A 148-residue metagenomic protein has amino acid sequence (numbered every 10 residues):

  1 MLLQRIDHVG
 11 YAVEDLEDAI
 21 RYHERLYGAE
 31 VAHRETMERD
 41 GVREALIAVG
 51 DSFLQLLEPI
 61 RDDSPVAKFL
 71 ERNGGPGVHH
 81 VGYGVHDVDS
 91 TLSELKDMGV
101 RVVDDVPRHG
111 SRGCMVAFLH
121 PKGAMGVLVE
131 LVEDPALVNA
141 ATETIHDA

Functional and structural regions predicted by a protein language model:
M1-L2, A45-A48, L54-Q55, L92-A148: Vicinal oxygen chelate
M1-V42, V49, S64: Long, hydrophobic N-terminal alpha-helical segment
I6-E14, A45-A48, A67-E94: Vicinal oxygen chelate
A19-Y22, T91-L95: Hydrophobic side chains in well-ordered alpha-helices
Y27, R43, S52-F53, G77-H79: A generic structural signal for short beta-strands and their flanking turns/coil linkers
R34-T36, P65-R72, M98, H109 (+1 more regions): Short, tandemly repeated low-complexity microdomains enriched for cysteine and small residues
D51-L54, R61-D63, V88: Short, charged/polar surface micro-motifs in flexible loops or helix N-caps
